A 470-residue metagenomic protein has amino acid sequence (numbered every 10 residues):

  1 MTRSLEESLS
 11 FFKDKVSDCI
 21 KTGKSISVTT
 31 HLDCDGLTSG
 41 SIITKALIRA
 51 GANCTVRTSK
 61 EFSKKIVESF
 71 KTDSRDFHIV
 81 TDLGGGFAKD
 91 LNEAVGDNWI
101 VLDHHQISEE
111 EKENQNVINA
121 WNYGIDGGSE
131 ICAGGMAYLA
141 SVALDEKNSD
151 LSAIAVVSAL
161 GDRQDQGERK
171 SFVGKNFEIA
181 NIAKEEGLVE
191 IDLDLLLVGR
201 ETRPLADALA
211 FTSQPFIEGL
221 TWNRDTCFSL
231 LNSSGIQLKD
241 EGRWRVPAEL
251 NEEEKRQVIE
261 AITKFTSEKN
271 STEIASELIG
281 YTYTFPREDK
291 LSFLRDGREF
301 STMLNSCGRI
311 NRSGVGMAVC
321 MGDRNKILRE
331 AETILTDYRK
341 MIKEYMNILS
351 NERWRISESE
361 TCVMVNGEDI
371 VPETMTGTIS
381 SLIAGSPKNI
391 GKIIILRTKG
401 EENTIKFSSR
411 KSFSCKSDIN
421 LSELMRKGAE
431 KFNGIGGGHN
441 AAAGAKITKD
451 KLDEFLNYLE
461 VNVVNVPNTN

Functional and structural regions predicted by a protein language model:
M1-M303, C307-N470: Replace "Mg2+/Mn2+-dependent" with "divalent metal-dependent
